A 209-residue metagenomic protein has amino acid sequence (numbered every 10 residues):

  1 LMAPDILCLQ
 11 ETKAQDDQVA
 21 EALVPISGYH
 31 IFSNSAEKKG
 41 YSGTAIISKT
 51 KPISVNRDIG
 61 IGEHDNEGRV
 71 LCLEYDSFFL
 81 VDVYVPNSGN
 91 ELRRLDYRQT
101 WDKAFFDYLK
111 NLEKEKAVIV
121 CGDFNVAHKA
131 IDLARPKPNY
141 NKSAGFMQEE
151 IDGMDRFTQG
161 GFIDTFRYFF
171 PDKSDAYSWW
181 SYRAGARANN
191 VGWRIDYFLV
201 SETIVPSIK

Functional and structural regions predicted by a protein language model:
L1-D17, L80, L109-A130, T165 (+1 more regions): Active-site beta-strand/loop signature of hydrolases that rely on acidic residues for catalysis
M2, I26-Y29, G160-G161: Short, structured coil segments at secondary-structure junctions
T12-S88: Structured beta-strand-rich core segments of catalytic domains in phosphoester-bond hydrolases
D16, V55-I59, A130-K209: Metal-dependent phosphoester-hydrolase catalytic domains
G60-I61, P86-D102, P138-K142: Surface-exposed cleft-lining segments at the edges of enzyme active sites
V85-N90, N125-L133: Short acidic/polar capping segments at secondary-structure boundaries
L95-E115: A long, amphipathic alpha-helix that forms part of the scaffold/cap immediately adjacent to metal-dependent active
